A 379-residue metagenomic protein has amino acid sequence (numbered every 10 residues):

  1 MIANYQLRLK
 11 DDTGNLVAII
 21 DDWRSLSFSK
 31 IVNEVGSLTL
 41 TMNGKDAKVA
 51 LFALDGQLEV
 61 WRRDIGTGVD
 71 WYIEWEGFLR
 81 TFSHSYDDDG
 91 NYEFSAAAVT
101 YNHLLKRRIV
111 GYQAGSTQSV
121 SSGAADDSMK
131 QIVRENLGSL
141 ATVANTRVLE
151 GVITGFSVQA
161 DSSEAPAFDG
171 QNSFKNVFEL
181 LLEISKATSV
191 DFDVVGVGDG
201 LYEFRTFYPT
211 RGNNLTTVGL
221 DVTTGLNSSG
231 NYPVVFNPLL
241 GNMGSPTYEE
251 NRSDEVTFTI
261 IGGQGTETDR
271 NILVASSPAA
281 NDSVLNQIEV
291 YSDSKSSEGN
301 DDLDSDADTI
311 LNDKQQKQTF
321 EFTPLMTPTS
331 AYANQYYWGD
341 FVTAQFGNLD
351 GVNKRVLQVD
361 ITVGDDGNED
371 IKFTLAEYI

Functional and structural regions predicted by a protein language model:
M1-V35, N242-E249: Solvent-exposed edge beta-strands and adjacent loop segments that serve as assembly or binding interfaces
A3-Q6, E179-L182, N213-F322, M326-G364: Acidic, small/polar-enriched beta strand-loop surface segments
F28-A47, N91-H103, I261, K314-P328 (+2 more regions): Oligomerization/assembly interface segments of phage tail-like spikes and tubes
I31, L38-L40, A98, Q113-V152 (+4 more regions): Amphipathic, non-transmembrane alpha-helical segments in extracytoplasmic/periplasmic proteins
D46-F52, S330-Q335: Short, surface-exposed secondary-structure edge patches
A47-V49, L54-T154: Surface-exposed cap/loop segments at beta↔alpha junctions
G66-A98, D193, V342-F373: Short beta-strand and beta-hairpin "edge-sheet" elements
Y72-E74, T81-L105, V152-D254: Short beta-strand-centered interaction patches in the first periplasmic/extracellular domains of large envelope
